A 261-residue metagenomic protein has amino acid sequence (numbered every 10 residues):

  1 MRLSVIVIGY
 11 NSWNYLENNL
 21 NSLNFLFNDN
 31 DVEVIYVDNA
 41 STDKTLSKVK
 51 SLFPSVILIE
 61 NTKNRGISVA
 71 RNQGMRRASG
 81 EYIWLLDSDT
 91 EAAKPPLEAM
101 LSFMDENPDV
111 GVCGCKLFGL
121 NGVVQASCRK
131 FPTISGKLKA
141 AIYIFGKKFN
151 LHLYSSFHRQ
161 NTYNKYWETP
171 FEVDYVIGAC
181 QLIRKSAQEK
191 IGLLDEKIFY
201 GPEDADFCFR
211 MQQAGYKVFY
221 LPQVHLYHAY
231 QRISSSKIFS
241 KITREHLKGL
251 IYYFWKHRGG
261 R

Functional and structural regions predicted by a protein language model:
S12-F27: Short, well-formed alpha-helical segments that are part of the catalytic scaffolds of diverse glycosyltransferases
S22, D38-S47, K63: A conserved acidic beta->alpha catalytic loop
N61-A78: Glycine-rich, basic loop-to-helix element that forms the pyrophosphate-binding segment of sugar-nucleotide handling
I83: Short aromatic/hydrophobic "clamp" motif used to bind/position activated sugar donors
P95-C128: Conserved donor NDP-sugar-binding/catalytic core segment of glycosyltransferases
P132-V173: Short, flexible, basic/aromatic active-site loop/helix in glycosyltransferases
Y166-T169, D174-L193, K197-H225: A short, conserved alpha-helix in the catalytic core of glycosyltransferases
A205-R261: Active-site-adjacent helix/loop segment of glycosyltransferases that harbors family-specific signature motifs
